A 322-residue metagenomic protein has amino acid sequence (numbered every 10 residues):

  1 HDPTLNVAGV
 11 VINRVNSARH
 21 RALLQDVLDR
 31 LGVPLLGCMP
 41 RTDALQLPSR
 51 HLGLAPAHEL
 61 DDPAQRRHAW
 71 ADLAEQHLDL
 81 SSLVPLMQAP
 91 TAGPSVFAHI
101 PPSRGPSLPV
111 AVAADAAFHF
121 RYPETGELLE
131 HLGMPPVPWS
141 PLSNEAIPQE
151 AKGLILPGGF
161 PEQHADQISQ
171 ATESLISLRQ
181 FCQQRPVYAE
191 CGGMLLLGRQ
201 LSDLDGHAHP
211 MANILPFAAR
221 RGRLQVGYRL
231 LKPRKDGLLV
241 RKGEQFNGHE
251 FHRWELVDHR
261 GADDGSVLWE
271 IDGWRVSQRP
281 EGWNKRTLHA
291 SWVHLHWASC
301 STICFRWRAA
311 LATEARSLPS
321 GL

Functional and structural regions predicted by a protein language model:
H1, Q25-D29, T125-H131, Q170 (+2 more regions): Short, solvent-exposed amphipathic alpha-helical segments in soluble enzyme and RNA/protein-processing domains
H1-P102: Internal gly/pro-rich beta-alpha loop/helix module that stabilizes soluble enzyme cofactors or their anionic handles
N13-S17, A113-A117, V293-H296: Structural motif
R104-P106, F118-P136, R223-L322: C-terminal and late-domain segments of enzyme folds
P106-A171, I176-Q180: Phosphate-binding active sites in nucleotide-utilizing proteins
L154, E190, A212-L215, F251 (+1 more regions): Hydrophobic, well-ordered secondary-structure elements that form the walls of internal hydrophobic environments
F160-G237: Cysteine-nucleophile active-site neighborhood
